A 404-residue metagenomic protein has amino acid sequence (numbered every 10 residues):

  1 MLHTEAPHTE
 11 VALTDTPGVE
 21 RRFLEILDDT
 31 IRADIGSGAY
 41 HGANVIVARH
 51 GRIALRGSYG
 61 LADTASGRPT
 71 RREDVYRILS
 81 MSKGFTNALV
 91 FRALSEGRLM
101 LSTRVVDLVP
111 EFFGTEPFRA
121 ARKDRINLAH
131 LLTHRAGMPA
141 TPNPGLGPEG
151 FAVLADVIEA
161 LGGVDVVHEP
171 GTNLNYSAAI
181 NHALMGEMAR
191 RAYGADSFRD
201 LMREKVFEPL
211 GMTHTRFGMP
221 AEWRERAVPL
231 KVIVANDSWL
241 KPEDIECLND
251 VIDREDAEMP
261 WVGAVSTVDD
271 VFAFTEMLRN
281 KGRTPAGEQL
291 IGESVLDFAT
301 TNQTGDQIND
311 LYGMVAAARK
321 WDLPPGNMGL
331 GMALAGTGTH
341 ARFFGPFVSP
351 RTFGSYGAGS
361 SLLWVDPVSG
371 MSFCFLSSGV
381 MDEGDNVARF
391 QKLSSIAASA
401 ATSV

Functional and structural regions predicted by a protein language model:
H3-T16: Short, contiguous pre-domain boundary segments
D15-I78: Short, conserved catalytic-motif segment at the N-terminal edge
I31-R32, G51, D74-V105, M185-A189 (+2 more regions): Active-site SXXK
L55-D63, Y356, L376-V380: Short beta->alpha transition motifs characteristic of CBS
A62-R72, D382-S395: A short, polar/charged loop-to-alpha-helix boundary motif
M100-P117: Short, glycine/proline-biased beta-turn/loop segments that scaffold the active-site neighborhood
E116-F347: Short, surface-exposed loop or secondary-structure junction motifs that flank catalytic or metal-binding residues
T352, G359-S369: Short, surface-exposed beta-strand/loop micro-motifs that present aromatic residues
